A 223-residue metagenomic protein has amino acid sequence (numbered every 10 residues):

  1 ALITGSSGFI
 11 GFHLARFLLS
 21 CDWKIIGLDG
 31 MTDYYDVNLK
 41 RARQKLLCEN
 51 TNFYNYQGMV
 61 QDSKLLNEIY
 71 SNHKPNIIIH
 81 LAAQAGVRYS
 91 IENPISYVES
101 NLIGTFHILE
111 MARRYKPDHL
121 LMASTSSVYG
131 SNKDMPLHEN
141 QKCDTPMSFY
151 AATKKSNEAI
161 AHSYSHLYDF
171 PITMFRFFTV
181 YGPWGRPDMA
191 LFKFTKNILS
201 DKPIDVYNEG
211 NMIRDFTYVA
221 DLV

Functional and structural regions predicted by a protein language model:
A1-V180, A220: N-terminal Rossmann-like NAD(P)+-binding domain of SDR-like oxidoreductases, especially those catalyzing
I26, Y115, N197-I204: Phosphate/oxyanion-binding loops and surfaces in catalytic or ligand/nucleic-acid-binding neighborhoods
I78, I204-D205: Short, structured loop/turn "capping" segments at alpha-beta junctions
E99, D205-N208: Short, hydrophobic secondary-structure boundary micro-motifs
S156, I160, T173-M174, G185-L199 (+1 more regions): Substrate-positioning beta->alpha
